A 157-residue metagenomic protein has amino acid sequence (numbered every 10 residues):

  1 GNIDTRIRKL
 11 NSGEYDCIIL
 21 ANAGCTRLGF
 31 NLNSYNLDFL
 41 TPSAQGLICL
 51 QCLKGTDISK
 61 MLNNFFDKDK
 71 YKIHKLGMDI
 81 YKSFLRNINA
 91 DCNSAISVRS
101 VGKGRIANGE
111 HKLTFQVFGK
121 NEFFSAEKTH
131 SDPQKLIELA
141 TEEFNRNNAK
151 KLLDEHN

Functional and structural regions predicted by a protein language model:
N2-N157: Small-molecule-sensing regulatory modules
